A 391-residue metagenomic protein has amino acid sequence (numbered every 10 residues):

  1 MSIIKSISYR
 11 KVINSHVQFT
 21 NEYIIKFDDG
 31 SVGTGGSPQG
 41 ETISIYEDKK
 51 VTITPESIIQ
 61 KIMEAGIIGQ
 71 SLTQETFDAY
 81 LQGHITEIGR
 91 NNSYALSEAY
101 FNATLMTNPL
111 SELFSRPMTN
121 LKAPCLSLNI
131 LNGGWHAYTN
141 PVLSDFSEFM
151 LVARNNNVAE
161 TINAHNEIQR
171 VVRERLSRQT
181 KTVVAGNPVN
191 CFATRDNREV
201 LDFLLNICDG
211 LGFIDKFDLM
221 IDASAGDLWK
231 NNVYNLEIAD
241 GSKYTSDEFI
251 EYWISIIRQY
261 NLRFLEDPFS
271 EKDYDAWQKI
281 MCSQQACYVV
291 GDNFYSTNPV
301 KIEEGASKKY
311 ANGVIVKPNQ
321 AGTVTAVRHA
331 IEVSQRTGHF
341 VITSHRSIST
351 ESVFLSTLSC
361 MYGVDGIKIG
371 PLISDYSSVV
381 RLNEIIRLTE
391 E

Functional and structural regions predicted by a protein language model:
M1-T20: Short, Gly/Pro- and small/polar-rich lid/capping loops
K11, N21-D29, G36-S37, L128-L151 (+3 more regions): Short beta-strand elements
N14-S15, H84-Y100, C125-T139: Glycine/serine-rich anion-binding loops at beta->alpha junctions that coordinate negatively charged ligand groups
Q18, D28-G30, E41, E167 (+1 more regions): A domain-level signal for the structural core that forms small-molecule/cofactor-binding pockets and catalytic centers
G35-R116, I162: Metal- or metallocofactor-binding catalytic centers and their adjacent structured scaffolds across diverse enzyme
N91, A95, S111-S115, Y138 (+3 more regions): Hydrophobic alpha-helical bundle cores within soluble ligand-binding/oligomerization subdomains
L121-V189: Mobile "lid/hinge" segments at catalytic clefts and subdomain interfaces of large enzymes
K181-V183, C191-E391: Catalytic core of soluble alpha/beta enzymes
